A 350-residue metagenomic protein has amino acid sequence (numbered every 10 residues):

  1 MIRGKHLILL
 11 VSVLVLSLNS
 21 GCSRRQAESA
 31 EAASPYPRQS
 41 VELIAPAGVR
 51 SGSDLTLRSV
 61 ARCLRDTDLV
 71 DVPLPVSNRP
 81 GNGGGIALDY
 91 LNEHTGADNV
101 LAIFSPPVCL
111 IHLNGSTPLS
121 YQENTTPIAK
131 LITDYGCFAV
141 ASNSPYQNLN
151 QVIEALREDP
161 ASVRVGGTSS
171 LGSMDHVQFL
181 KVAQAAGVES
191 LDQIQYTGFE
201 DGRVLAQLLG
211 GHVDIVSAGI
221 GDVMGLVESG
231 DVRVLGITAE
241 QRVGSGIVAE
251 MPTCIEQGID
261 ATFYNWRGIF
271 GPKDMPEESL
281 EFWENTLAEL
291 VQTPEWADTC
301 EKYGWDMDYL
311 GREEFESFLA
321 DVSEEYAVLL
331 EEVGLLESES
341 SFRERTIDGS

Functional and structural regions predicted by a protein language model:
M1-I8: Bacterial N-terminal signal peptides that target proteins for export
L18-G21: C-terminal motif of bacterial Sec signal peptides marking the signal peptidase cleavage site
S23-E123, V188-I215, Y309, E337-D348: N-terminal (or domain-start) structured segment
D54-R58, R62, S173-L180, A297 (+1 more regions): Short, surface-exposed alpha-helical segments at coil->helix boundaries
Y90-V100, L113-V204, C254, R267-T299: Hinge/capping helix and adjacent helix->loop/strand transition within the periplasmic-binding protein
I103-P118, L180-G187, G210, D214-A249: A ligand-binding cleft/hinge motif common to bilobed small-molecule-binding domains
S105, I128-Y135, V227-E228, A261-N265: Short Pro/Gly-enriched coil loops immediately N-terminal to beta-strands
E278-S350: An extracytoplasmic/periplasmic, membrane-proximal ligand-sensing/linker region
